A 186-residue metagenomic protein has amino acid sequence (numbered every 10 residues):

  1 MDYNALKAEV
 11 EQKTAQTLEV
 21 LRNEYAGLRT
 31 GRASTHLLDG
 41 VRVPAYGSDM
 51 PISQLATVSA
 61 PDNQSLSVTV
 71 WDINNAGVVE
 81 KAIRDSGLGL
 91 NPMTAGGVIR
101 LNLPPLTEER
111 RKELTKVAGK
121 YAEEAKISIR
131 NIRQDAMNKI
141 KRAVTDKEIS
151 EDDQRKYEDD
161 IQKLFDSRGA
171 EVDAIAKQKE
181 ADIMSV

Functional and structural regions predicted by a protein language model:
D2-G77: A positional/architectural concept
K7, E11, A15-R22, T35 (+10 more regions): Amphipathic alpha-helical transducer elements in NTP-driven molecular machines
N23, K81-G89, E123, Q134: Short, intrinsically disordered, mixed-charge
E24, L37-G40, T57, A82 (+3 more regions): Residue-level recognition of specific faces of alpha-helices
R32, G87, P105: Conserved functional loop/turn residues at catalytic and ligand-binding sites
T35, A45-D62, M93-V98, P105 (+1 more regions): Flexible hinge/switch segments at interdomain interfaces of large molecular machines
Q64-M93, G97: Glycine-rich active-site/cofactor-binding loop and its immediate structural neighborhood
I99-V186: Positively charged, low-complexity, intrinsically disordered RNA-binding extensions
